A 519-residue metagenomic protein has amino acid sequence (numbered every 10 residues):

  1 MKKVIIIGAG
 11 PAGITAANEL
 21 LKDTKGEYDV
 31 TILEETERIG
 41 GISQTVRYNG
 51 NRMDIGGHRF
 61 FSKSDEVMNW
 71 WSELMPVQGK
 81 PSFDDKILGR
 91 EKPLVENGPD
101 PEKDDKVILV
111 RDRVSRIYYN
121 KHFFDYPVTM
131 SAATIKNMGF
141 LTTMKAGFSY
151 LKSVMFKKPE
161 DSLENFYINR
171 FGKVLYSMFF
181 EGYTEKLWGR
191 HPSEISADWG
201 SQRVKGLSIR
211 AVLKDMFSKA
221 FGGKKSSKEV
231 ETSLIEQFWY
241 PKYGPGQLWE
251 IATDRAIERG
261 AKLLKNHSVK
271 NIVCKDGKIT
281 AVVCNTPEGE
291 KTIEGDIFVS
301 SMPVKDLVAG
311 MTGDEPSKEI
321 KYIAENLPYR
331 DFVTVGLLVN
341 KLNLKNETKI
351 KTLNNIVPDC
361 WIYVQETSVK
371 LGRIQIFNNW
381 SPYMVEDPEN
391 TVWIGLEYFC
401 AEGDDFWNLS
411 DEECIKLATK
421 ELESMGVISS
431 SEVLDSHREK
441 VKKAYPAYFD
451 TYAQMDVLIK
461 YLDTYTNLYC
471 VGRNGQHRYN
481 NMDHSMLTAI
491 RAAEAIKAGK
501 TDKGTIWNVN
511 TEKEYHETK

Functional and structural regions predicted by a protein language model:
M1-A12: Beta1/beta-strand and adjacent pyrophosphate-binding region of the FAD-binding site in flavoprotein oxidoreductases
A12, R38, K305: Conserved Rossmann-like nucleotide-cofactor binding loop
A17, L21-K22, R255: Gly/Ala-rich phosphate-binding loop of Rossmann-like dinucleotide-binding domains, activating on the conserved
L21-Y48: Glycine-rich FAD pyrophosphate-binding loop
Q44-T45, P127-V128, N355-C360, S368-K519: Conserved flavin/dinucleotide-binding core of flavoenzymes
N49-V154, K205: Dinucleotide-binding Rossmann-like beta1-alpha1 core, especially the glycine-rich loop that anchors the ADP
A132-T134, M138-G139, T143-I272, T280 (+1 more regions): Active-site/ligand-binding neighborhood in enzyme catalytic cores
P241, H267-E412, K416-G426, G504-E514: Mid-domain catalytic core of redox enzymes that form a hydrophobic substrate pocket/lid adjacent to a catalytic redox
